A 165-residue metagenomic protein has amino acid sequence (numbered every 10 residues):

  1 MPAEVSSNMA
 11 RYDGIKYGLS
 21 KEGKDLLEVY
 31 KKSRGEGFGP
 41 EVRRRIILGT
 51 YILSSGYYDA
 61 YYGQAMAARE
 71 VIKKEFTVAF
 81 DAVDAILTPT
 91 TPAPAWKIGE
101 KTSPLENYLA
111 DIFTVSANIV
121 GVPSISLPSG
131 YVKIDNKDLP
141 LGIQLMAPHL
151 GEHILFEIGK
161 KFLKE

Functional and structural regions predicted by a protein language model:
V5-S7: Membrane-associated feature with strongest affinity for ZDHHC
R11, I47-K74, A82, I119-E165: Structural helix-boundary/capping segments
G14-I119: Serine-dependent amide/ester hydrolase catalytic core
